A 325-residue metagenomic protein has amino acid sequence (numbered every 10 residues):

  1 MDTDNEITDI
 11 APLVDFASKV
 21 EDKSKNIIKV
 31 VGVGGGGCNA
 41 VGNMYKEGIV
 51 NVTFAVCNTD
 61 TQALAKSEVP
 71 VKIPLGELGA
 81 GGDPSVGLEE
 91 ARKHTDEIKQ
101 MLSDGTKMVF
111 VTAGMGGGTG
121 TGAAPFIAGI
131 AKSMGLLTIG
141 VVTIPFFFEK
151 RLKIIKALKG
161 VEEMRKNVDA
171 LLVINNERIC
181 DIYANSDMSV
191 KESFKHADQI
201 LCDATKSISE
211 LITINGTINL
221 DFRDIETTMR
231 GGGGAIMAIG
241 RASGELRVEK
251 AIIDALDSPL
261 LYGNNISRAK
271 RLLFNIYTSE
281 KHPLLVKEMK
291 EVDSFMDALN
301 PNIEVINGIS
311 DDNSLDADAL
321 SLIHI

Functional and structural regions predicted by a protein language model:
M1-I323: Tubulin/FtsZ superfamily GTPase core signature
